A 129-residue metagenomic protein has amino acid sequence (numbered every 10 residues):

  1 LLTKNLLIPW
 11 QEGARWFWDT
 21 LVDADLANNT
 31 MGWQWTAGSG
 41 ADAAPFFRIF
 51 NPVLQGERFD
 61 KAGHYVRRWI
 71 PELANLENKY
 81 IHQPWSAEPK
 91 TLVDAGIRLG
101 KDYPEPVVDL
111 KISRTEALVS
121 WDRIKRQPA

Functional and structural regions predicted by a protein language model:
L1-A129: C-terminal catalytic domain of photolyase/cryptochrome flavoproteins, centering on the FAD-binding pocket
